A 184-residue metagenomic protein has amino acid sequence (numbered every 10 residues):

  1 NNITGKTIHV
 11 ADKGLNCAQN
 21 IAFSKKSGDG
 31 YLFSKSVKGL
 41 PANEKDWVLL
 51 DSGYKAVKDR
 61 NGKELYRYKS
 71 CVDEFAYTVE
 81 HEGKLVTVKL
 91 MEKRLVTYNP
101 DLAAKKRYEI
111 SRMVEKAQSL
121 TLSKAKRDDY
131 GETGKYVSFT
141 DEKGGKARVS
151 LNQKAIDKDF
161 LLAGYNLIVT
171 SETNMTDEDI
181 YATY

Functional and structural regions predicted by a protein language model:
N1-Y184: Anion-binding and metal-coordination hotspots
